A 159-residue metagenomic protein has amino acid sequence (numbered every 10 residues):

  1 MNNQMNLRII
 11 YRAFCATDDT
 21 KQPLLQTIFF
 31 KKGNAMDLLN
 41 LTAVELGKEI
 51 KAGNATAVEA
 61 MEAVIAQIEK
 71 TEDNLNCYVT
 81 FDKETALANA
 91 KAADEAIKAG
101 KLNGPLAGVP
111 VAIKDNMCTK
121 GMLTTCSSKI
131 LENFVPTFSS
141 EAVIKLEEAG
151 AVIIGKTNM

Functional and structural regions predicted by a protein language model:
Q4, Q22-P23: Short, low-complexity intrinsically disordered segments enriched in A/P/G/S/L with frequent Arg, especially at protein
Q4-L7, R12-C15, F30: Short hydrophobic targeting helices and cationic amphipathic motifs that mediate membrane/organellar targeting
I10, L25-L87: An N-terminal boundary/leader segment
A16-T20: Short hydrophobic alpha-helical segments enriched in small aliphatic residues
A43, I97, S139-S140: Generic non-transmembrane alpha-helix signal with a bias for helix starts/N-cap capping motifs
E84-K91, G150-A151: Long amphipathic alpha-helix in the N-terminal Rossmann-like dinucleotide-binding domain of NAD(P)-dependent
A93-V109: Immediate post-signal peptide segment of exported/extracytoplasmic ligand-binding proteins
L106-M159: Short glycine/serine-rich loop/turn segments
